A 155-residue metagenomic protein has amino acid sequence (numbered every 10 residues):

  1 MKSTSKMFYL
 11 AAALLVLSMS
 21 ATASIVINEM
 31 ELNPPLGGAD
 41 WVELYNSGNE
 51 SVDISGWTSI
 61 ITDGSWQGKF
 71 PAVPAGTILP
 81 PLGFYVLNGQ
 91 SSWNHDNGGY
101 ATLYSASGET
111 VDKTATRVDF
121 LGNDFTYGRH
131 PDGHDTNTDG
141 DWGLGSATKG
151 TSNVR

Functional and structural regions predicted by a protein language model:
M1-K2, F120: Short linear sequence motifs
K2-L10: Bacterial N-terminal signal peptides that target proteins for export
L10-S18: Bacterial N-terminal signal peptides
A21-D139, A147, T151-R155: Activation on beta-sandwich/Ig-like modules and their edge loops
